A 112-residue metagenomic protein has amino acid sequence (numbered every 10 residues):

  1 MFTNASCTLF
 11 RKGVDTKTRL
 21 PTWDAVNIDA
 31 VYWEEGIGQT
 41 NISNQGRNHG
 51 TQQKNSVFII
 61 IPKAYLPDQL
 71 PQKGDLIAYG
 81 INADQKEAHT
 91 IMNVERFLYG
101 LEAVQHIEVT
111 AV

Functional and structural regions predicted by a protein language model:
M1-V26: Active-site-proximal polar cores
L20-V112: Short, conserved turn/kink motifs that form compact alpha/beta structural patches or helix kinks used as
